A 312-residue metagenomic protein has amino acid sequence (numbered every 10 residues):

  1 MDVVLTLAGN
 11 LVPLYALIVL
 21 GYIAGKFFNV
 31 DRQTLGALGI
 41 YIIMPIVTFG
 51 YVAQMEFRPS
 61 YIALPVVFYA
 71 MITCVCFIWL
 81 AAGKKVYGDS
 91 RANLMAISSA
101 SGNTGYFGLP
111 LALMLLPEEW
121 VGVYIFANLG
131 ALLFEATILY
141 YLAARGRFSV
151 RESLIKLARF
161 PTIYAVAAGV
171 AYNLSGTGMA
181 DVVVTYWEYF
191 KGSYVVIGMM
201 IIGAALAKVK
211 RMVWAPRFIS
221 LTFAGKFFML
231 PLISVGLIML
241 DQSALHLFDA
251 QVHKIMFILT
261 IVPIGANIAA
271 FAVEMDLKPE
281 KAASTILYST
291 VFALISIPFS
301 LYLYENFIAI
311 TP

Functional and structural regions predicted by a protein language model:
M1-P312: Alpha-helical transmembrane segments of multi-pass small-molecule/ion transporters
